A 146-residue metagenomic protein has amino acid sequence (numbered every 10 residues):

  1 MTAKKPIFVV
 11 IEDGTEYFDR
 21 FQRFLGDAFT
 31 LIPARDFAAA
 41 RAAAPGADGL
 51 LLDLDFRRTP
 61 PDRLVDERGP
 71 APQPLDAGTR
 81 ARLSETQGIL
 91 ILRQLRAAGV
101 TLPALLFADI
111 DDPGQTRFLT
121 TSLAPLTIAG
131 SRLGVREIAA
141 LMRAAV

Functional and structural regions predicted by a protein language model:
A3-E16, F21-L25, P33: Conserved acidic segment of CheY-like receiver
I11-T15, L54, D109, S131-L133: Structural motif
T15, I32-G49, F56-V65, A71-D76: Acidic, metal-coordinating helix/loop segments flanking the phosphotransfer/catalytic sites of two-component signaling
A34-R35, L126-L133: Short acidic-hydrophobic, aromatic-tinged amphipathic segments that line or gate anion-handling sites
A39, G114-L119, S131-V146: C-terminal output helix
D48, P125-L126: Conserved acidic residues
P72-A97, T101-A124: A short, hydrophobic beta-strand element within the central beta-sheet of small alpha/beta folds
